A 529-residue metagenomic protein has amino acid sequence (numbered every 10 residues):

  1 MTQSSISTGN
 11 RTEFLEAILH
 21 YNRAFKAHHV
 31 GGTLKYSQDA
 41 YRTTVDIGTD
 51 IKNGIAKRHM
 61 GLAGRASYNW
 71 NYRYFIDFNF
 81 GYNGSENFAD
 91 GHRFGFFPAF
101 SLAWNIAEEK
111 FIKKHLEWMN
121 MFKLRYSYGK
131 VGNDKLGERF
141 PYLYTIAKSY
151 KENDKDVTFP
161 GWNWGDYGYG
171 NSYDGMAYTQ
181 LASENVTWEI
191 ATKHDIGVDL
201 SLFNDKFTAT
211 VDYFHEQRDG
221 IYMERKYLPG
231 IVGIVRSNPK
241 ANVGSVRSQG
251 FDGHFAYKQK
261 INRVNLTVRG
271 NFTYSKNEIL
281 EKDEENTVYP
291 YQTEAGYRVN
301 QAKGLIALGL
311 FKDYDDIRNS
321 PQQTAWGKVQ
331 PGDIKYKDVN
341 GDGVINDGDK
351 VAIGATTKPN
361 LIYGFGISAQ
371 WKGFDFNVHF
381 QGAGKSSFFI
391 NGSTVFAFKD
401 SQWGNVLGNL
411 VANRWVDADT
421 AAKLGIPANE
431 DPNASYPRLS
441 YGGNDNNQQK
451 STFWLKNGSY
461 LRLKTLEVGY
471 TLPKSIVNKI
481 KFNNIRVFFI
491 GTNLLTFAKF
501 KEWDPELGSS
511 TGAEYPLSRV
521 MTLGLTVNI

Functional and structural regions predicted by a protein language model:
M1-Q301, N446-I529: Extracellular/periplasmic, surface-exposed regions of secreted and cell-surface proteins
S7-N10, D342, S440-G442: Alpha-helix-centered segments that form part of catalytic cores
E138-V157, K260-T357, A397-D431: Conserved small-residue
Q180-A182, D349-I353, N360-F365: Glycine-rich, charged/polar anion/phosphate-binding loops that engage phosphate groups from diverse ligands
R225-L228, E285-N286, Q381-G384, F389-F396: Short Gly/aromatic-enriched secondary-structure transition segments
F255, D313, F365: Aromatic-residue-lined binding/catalytic grooves and analogous aromatic/hydrophobic interfacial grooves in multimeric
T356-N391: Glycine-rich, aromatic-lined ligand/substrate-binding cores of catalytic and carbohydrate-binding domains
K385-R486: Extracytoplasmic gating/loop element in the C-terminal half of outer-membrane beta-barrel translocons and assembly
